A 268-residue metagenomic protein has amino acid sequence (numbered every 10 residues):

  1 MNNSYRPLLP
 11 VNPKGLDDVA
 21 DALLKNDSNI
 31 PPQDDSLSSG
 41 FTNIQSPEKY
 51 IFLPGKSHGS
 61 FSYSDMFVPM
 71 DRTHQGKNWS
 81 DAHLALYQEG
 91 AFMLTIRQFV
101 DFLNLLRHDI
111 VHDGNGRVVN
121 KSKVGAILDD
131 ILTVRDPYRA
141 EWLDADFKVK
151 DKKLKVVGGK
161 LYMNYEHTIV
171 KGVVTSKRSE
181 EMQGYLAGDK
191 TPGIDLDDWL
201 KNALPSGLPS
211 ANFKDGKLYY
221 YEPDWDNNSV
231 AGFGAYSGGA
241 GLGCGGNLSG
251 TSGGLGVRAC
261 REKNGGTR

Functional and structural regions predicted by a protein language model:
M1-N3, G246: N-terminal low-structure segments adjacent to metalloprotease catalytic domains across cellular compartments
N2, V11-P13, D17-L105: A short glycine-rich, aromatic-capped structural motif
H58, H74, H83, H108 (+3 more regions): Histidine (H) residue identity feature
V100-V118: Charged, often glycine-rich, active-site loop that binds/positions anionic groups
H112-R268: C-terminal, surface-exposed recognition/capping segments
